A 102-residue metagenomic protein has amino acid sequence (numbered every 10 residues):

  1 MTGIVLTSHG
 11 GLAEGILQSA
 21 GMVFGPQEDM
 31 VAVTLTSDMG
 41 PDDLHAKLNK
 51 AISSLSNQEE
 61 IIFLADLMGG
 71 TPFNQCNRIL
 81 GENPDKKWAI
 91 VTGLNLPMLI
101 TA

Functional and structural regions predicted by a protein language model:
M1-A102: N-terminal loops that bind phosphate or other acidic moieties and the adjacent beta-alpha structural core
